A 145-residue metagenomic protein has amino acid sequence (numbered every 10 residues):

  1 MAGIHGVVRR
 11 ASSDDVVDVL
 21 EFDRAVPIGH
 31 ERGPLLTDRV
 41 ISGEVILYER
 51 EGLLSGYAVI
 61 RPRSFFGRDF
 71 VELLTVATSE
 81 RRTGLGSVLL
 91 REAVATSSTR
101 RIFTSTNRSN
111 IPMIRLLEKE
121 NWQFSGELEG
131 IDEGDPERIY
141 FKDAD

Functional and structural regions predicted by a protein language model:
G6, R10-L73, A77, L90 (+1 more regions): Acetyl-CoA-dependent GNAT
F65-G67, N110, D132-P136: Short acidic/glycine-enriched loop/turn segments that link adjacent beta-strands
L73-R81, T106-N107: A short, internal acetyl-CoA/4′-phosphopantetheine-binding micro-motif in the GNAT/acyltransferase core
V76, R82-A95, R115, K119: Conserved acetyl-CoA-binding loop-helix of GNAT-fold acetyltransferases
S97-R108: Conserved GNAT acetyl-CoA-binding A-motif
S105, N121-I139: Conserved catalytic-core motifs of GNAT/GCN5-like acyltransferases
F141-D145: Short beta-strand-to-coil "C-cap" segments at the C-terminal boundary of structured domains/repeats, marking
